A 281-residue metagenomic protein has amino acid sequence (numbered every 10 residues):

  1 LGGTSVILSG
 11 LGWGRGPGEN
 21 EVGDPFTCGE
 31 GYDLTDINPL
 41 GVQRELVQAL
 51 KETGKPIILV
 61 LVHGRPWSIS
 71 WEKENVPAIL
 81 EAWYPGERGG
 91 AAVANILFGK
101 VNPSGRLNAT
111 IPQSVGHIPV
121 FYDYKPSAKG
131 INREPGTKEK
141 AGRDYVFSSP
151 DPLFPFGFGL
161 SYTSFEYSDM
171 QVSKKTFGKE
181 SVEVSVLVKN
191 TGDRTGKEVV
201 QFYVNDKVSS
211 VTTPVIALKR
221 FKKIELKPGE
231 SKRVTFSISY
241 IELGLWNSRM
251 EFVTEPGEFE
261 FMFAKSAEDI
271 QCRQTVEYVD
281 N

Functional and structural regions predicted by a protein language model:
L1-N281: C-terminal non-catalytic regions of proteins with extracellular/luminal or membrane-system context
